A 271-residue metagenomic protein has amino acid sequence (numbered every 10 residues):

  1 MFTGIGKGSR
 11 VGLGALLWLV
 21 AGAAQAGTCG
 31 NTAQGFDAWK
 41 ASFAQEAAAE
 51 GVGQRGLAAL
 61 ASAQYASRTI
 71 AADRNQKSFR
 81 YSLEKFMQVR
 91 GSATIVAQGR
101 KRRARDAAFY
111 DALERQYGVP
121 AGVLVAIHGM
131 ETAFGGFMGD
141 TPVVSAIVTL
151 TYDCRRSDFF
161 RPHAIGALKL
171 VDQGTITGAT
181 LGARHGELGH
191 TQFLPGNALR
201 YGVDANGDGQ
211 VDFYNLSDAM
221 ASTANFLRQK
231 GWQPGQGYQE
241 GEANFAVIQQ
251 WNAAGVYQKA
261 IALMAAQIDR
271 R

Functional and structural regions predicted by a protein language model:
M1-L13: Bacterial N-terminal signal peptides that target proteins for export
A21-A23: N-terminal signal peptide c-region/cleavage motif recognized by signal peptidases
A26-A33: Cleaved targeting-peptide boundary
G35-Q54, A58: Mature N-terminal segment immediately following signal peptide/propeptide cleavage in secreted/periplasmic
G51-R271: Catalytic glycan-binding domains that act on GlcNAc-containing polysaccharides
